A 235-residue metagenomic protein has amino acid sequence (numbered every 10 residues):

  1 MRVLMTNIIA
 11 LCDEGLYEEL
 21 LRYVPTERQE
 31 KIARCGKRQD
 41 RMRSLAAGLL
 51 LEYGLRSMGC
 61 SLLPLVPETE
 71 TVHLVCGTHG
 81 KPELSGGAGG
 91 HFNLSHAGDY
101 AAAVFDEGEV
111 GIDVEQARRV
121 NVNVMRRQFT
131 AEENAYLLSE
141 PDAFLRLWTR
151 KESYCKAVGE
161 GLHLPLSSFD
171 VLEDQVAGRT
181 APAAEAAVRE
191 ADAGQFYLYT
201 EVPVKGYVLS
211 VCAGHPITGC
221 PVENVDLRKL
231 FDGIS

Functional and structural regions predicted by a protein language model:
M1-S235: Core catalytic alpha/beta fold that binds nucleotide/phospho-ligands
